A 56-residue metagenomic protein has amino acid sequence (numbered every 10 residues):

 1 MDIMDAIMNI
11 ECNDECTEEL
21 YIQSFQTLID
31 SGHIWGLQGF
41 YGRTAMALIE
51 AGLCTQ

Functional and structural regions predicted by a protein language model:
M1-Q56: Catalytic phosphate/metal-binding cores of nucleic-acid and nucleotide-processing enzymes, i.e., regions that mediate
